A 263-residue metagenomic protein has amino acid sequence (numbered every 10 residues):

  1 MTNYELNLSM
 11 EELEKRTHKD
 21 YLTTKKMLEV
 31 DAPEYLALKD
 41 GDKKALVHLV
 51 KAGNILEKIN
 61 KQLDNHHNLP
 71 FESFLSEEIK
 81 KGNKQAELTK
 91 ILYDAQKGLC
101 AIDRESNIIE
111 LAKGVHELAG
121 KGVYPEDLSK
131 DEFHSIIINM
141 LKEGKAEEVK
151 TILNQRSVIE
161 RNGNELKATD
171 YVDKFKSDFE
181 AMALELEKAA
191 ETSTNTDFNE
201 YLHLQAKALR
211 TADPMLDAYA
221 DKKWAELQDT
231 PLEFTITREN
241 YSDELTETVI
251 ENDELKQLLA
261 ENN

Functional and structural regions predicted by a protein language model:
T2-Q205, A220: N-terminal helix-rich structural modules
D173-K174, D178-N263: Contiguous, non-catalytic segments that form substrate-binding/exosite surfaces or channel walls
